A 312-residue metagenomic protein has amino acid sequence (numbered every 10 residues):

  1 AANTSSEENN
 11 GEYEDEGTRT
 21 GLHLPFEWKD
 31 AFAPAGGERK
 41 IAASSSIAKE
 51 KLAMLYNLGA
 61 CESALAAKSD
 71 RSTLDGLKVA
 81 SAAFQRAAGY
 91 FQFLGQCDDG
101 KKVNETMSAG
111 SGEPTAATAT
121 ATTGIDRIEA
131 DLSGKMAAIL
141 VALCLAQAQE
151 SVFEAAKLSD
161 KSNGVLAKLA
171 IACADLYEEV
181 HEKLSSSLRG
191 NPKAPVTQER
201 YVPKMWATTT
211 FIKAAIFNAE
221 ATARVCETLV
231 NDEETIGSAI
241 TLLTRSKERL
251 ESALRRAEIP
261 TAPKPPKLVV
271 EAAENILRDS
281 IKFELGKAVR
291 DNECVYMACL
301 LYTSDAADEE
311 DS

Functional and structural regions predicted by a protein language model:
A1-F32: Extreme N-terminal leader/anchor segments
N9-N10, A116-A121: Compositionally biased low-complexity segments, especially N-terminal hydrophobic helices that form the hydrophobic
E14, E113-T115: Polar low-complexity intrinsically disordered regions enriched in Ser/Thr and small residues
P34-G112, A121-S252, R256: Long all-alpha helical scaffold domains
L268-L300: Eukaryote-biased recognition of C-terminal alpha-helical segments
Y302-A307: Conserved small/polar residues in nucleotide/adenosyl-binding loops
E309-D311: N-terminal low-complexity segments that are often proline-rich with Ser/Thr-Pro
